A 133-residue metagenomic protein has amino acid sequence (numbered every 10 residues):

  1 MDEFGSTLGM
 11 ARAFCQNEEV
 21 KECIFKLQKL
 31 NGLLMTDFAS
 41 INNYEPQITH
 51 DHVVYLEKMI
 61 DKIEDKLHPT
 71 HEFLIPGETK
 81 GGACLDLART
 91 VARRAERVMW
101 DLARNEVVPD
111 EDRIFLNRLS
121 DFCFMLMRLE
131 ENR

Functional and structural regions predicted by a protein language model:
M1-R133: Phosphate/pyrophosphate-binding loop motifs in nucleotide- or prenyl diphosphate-using proteins
